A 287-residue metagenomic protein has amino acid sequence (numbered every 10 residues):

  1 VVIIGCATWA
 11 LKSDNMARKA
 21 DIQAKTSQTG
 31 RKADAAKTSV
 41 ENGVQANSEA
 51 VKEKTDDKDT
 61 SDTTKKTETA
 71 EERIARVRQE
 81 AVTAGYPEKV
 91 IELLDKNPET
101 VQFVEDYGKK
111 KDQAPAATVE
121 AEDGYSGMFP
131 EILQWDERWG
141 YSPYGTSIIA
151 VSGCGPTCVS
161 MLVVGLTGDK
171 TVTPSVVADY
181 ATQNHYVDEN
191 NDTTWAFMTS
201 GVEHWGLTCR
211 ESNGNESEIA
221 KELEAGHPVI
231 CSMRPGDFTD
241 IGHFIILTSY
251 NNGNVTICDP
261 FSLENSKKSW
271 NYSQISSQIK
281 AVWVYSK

Functional and structural regions predicted by a protein language model:
I4-Y186: Active-site-adjacent structural segments surrounding the nucleophilic cysteine of cysteine proteases and isopeptidases
K12-D14, A75, V164, G168-K287: Conserved active-site-adjacent core of cysteine acyl-enzyme catalytic domains
